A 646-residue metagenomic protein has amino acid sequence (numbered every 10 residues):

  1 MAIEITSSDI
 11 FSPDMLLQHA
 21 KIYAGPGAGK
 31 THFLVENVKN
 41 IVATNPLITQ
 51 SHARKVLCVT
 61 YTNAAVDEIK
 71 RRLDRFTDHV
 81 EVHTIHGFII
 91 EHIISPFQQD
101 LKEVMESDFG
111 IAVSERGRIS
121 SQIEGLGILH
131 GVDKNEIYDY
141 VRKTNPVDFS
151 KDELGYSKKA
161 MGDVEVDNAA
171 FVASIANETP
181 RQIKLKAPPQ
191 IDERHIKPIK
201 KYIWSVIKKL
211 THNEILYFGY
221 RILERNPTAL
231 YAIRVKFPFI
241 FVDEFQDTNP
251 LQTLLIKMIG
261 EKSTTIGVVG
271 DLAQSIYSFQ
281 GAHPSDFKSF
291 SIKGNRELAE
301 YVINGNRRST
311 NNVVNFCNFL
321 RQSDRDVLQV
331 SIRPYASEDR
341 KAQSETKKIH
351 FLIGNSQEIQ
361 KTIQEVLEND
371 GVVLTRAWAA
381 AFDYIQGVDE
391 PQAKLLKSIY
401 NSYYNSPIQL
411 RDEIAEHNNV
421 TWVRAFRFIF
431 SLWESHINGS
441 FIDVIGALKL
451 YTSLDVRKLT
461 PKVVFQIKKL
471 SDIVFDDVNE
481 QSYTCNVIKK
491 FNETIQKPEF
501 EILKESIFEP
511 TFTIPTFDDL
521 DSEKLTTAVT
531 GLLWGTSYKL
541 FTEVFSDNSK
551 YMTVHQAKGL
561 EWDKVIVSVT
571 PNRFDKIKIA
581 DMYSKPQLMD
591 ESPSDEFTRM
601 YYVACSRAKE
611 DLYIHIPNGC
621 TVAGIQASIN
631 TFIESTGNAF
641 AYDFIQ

Functional and structural regions predicted by a protein language model:
M1-V268, Q274-Q646: The feature marks helicase ATPase cores and/or their adjacent C-terminal helical subdomains in SF1/SF2/AAA+ helicases
